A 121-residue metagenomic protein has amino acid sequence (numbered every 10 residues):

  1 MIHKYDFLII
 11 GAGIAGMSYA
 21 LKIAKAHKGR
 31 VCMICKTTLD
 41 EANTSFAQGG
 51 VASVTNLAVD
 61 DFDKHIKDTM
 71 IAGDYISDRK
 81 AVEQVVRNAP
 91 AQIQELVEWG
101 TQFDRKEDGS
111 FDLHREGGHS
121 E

Functional and structural regions predicted by a protein language model:
I2-Y5: Core beta-strand elements of the Rossmann-like FAD/NAD(P) dinucleotide-binding domain in flavoenzyme oxidoreductases
F7-M33: N-terminal Rossmann-like FAD-binding beta1-loop-alpha1 element of flavoenzymes
R30, C35-E121: Conserved N-terminal/central alpha/beta ligand/cofactor-binding core
